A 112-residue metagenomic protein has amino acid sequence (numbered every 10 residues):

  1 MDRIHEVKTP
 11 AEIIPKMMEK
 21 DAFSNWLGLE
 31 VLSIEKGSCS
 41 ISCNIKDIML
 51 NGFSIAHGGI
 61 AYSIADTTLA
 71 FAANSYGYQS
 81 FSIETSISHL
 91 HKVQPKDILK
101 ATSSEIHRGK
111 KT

Functional and structural regions predicted by a protein language model:
M1-T112: Terminal targeting signals and extreme-terminal segments of soluble enzymes
